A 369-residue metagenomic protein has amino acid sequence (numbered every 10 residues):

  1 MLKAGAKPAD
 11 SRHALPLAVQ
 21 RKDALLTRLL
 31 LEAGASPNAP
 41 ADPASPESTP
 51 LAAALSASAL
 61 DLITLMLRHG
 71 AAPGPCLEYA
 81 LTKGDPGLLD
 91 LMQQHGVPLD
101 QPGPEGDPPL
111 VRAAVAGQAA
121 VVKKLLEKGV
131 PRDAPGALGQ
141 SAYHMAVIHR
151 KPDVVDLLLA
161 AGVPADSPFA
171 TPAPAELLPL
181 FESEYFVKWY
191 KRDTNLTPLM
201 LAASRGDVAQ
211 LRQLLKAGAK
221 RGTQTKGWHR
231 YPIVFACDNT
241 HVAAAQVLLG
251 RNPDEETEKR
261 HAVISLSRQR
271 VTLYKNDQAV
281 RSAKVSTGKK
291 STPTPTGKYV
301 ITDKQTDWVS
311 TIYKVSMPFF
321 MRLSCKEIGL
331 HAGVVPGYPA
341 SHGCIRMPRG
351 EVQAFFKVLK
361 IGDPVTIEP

Functional and structural regions predicted by a protein language model:
L2-K7, R28-S36, T64-A72, D90-P98 (+4 more regions): Ankyrin repeat domain, specifically the short helix-to-loop turn at the C-terminus of the second helix of each repeat
P8-L17, P40-A53, A72-Y79, P102-P109 (+3 more regions): Ankyrin-repeat boundary/"N-cap" motif
L17-D23, A52-A59, Y79-D85, R112-Q118 (+5 more regions): Ankyrin repeat A-helix N-terminal signature
L25-L26, D61-L62, G87-L88, A120-V121 (+3 more regions): Conserved ankyrin/ankyrin-like repeat signature
R68-A72, C76, H95, A160-P164 (+3 more regions): Ankyrin-repeat-protein effector appendages
L196, M200-V208, L214, Q224-G250: Alpha-helical protein-protein interaction scaffolds
R230, V234-T292: Cell wall/extracellular polymer interaction/catalysis modules
T257, P293-K298, Q305-P369: Exported/periplasmic cell-wall-interacting domains
